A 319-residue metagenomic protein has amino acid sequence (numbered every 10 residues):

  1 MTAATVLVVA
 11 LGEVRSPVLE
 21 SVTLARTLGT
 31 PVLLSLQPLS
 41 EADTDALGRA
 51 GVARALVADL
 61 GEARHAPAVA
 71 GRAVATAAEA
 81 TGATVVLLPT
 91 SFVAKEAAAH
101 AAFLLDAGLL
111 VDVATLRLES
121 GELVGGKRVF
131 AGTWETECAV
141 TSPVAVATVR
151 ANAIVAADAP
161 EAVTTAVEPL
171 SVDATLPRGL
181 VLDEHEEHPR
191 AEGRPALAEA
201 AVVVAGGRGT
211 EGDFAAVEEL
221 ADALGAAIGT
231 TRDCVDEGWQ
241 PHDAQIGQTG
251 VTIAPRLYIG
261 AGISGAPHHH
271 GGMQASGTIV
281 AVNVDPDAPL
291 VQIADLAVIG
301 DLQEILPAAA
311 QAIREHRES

Functional and structural regions predicted by a protein language model:
M1-S319: N-terminal glycine-rich FAD/FM-binding segment characteristic of electron-transfer flavoproteins
